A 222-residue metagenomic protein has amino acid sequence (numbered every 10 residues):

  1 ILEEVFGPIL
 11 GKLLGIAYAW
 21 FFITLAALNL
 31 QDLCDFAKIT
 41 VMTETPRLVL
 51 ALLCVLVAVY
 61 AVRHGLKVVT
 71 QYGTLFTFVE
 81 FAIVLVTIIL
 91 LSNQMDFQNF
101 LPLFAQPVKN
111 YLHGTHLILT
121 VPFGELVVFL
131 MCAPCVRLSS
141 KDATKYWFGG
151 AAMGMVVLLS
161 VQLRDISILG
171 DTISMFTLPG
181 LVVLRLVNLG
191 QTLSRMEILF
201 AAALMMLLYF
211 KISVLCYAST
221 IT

Functional and structural regions predicted by a protein language model:
I1-R47, L53-L56: Membrane helical hairpin/interfacial module
L2-F6, L66-Y72, C135-W147, T222: Membrane-interface helix-boundary motifs at transmembrane edges
P8-A17, F76-L91, A151-S160: Small-residue-rich segments of transmembrane alpha-helices in multi-pass membrane proteins, especially helix faces
Y18-F22, A26, L50-V55, R63 (+3 more regions): Hydrophobic, membrane-embedded alpha-helices of multi-pass small-molecule transporters
D32-M42, M95-K109: Membrane-interface helix termini and inter-helical loops of multi-pass transporters
L33, L48, A61-L91: Membrane-interface loop-to-helix entry segments
I168-E197: Membrane-interface interhelical connector segments
S213-T222: C-terminal hydrophobic structural anchor segments that stabilize assembly/packing rather than catalytic chemistry
